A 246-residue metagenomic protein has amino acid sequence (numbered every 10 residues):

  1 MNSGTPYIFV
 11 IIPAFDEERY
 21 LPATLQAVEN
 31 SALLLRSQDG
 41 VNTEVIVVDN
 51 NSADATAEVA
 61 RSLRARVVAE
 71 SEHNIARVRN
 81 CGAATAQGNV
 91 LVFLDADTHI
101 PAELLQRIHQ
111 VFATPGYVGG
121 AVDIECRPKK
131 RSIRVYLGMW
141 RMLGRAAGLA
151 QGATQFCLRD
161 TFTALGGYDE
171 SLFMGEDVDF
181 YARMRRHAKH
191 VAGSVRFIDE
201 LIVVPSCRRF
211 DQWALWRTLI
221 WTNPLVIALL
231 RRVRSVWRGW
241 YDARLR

Functional and structural regions predicted by a protein language model:
Y7-F9, E44, D179: Cell-envelope/extracellular polymer assembly enzymes that use nucleotide-activated donors
E17-S37: Short, well-formed alpha-helical segments that are part of the catalytic scaffolds of diverse glycosyltransferases
R36-N51, V68: Short beta-strand/loop segment that forms part of the nucleotide-sugar
D49-A57, T98: A conserved acidic beta->alpha catalytic loop
E70-A86: Glycine-rich, basic loop-to-helix element that forms the pyrophosphate-binding segment of sugar-nucleotide handling
L91: Short aromatic/hydrophobic "clamp" motif used to bind/position activated sugar donors
A102-S132: Conserved donor NDP-sugar-binding/catalytic core segment of glycosyltransferases
T161-G166, L172-A192, R196: A short, conserved alpha-helix in the catalytic core of glycosyltransferases
